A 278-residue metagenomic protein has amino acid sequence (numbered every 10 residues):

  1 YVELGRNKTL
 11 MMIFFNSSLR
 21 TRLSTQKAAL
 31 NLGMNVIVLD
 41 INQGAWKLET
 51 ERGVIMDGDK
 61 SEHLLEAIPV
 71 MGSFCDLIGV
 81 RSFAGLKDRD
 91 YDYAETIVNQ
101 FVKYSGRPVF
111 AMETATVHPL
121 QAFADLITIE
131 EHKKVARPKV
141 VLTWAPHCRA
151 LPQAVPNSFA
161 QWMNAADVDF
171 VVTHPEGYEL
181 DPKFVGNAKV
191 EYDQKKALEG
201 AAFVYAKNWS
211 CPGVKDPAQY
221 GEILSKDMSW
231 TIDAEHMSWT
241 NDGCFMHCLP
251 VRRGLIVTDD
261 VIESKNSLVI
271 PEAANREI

Functional and structural regions predicted by a protein language model:
L4-L10, R137-K139, D242: Phosphate-coordination loops involved in phosphoryl transfer and adenosine-cofactor binding
G5-M12, S17-E130, R253: Phosphate/diphosphate ligand-binding glycine-rich loop within oxidoreductases
F15-G33, E130-K207: Glycine-rich phosphate/diphosphate-binding loop of Rossmann-like nucleotide-binding domains
A28, V70, F101, W162 (+2 more regions): Hydrophobic/aromatic ligand-binding patch that stacks against planar heteroaromatic rings of cofactors or nucleotides
L39, M112, T143, T173 (+3 more regions): Generic beta-sheet signal
T96-V98, Y178-D181, R253-T258: Short, glycine/polar-rich helix-capping loops at beta-to-alpha or helix-loop-helix junctions that flank or form
F184-S267: Rossmann-like adenosine-cofactor binding region
E263-I278: C-terminal helix-to-coil terminal segments
